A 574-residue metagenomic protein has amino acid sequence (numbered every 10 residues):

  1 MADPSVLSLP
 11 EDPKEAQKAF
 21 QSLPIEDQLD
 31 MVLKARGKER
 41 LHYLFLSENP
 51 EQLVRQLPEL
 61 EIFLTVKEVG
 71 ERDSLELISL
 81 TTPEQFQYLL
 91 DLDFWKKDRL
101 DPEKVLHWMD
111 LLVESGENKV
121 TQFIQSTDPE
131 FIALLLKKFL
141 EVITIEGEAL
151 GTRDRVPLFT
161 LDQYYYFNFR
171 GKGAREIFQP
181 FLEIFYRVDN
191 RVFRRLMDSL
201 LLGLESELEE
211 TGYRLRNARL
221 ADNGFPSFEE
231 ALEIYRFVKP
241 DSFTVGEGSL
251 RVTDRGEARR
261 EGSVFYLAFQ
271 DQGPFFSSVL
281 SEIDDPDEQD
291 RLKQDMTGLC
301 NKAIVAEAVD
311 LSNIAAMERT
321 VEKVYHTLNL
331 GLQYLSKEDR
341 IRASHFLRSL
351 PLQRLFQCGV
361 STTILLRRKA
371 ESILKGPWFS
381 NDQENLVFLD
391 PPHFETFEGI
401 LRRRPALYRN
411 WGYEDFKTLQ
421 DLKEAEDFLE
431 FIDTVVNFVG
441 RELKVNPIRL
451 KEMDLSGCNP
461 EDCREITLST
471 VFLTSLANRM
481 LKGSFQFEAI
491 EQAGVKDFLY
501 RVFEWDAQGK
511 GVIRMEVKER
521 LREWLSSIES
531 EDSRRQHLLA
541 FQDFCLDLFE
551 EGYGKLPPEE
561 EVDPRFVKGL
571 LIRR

Functional and structural regions predicted by a protein language model:
M1-L80, E84-R574: General marker for long, soluble alpha-helical cores
